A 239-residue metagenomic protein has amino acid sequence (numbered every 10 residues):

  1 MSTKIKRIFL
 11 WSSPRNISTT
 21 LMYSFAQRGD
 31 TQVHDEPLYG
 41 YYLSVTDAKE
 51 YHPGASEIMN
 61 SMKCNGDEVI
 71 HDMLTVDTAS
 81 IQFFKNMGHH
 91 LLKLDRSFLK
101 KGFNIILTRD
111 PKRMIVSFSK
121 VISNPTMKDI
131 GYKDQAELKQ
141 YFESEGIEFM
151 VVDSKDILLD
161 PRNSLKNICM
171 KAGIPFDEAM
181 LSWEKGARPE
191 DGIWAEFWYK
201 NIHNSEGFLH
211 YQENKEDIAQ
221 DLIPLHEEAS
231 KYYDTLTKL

Functional and structural regions predicted by a protein language model:
M1-D77: PAPS-dependent sulfotransferase catalytic core
M1-I8, P175-L239: PAPS-dependent sulfotransferases, especially Golgi type II membrane carbohydrate sulfotransferases
G40-Y41, I157, W183-E184: Positions that flank functional sites
Y41-L43, M114, G186: Generic structural signal for helix capping and beta-alpha/helix-loop junctions
P53-M62, T126-I130, F197-G207: A polyampholytic, Gly/Pro-enriched intrinsically disordered region
D72, E137-Y141, T235: A generic secondary-structure signal
F83-A179, I193, Y199-I202: PAPS-dependent sulfotransferase catalytic domain
